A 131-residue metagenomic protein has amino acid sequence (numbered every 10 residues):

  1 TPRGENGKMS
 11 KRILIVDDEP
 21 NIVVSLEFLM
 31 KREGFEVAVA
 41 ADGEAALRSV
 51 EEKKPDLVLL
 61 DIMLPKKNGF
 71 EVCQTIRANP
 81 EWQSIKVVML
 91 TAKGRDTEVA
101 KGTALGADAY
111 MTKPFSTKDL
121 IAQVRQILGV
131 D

Functional and structural regions predicted by a protein language model:
V23, P65, Q83, R95 (+1 more regions): The feature encodes the CheY-like receiver
V24-R32: Charged docking surfaces used in two-component/phosphorelay signaling
G34-A41, S49: Short hydrophobic/Thr-rich beta-strand motif most characteristic of the beta2 strand and flanking loop of CheY-like
K53-L59, L64: Active-site beta3 strand of CheY-like receiver
F115-R125: C-terminal output helix
